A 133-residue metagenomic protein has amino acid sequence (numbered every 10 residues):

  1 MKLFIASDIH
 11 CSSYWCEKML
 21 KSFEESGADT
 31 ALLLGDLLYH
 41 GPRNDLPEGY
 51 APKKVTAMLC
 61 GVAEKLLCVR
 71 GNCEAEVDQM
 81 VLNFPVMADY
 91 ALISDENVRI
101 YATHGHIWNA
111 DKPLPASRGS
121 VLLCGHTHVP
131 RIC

Functional and structural regions predicted by a protein language model:
K2-D95: Core catalytic region of metal-dependent phosphoesterases/phosphodiesterases, especially metallo-beta-lactamase-like
H40-R43, E76-Q79, Y101, A110-K112 (+1 more regions): Short acidic/glycine-rich loop or secondary-structure boundary segments that cap or lie
R99, H106-C133: Conserved beta-sheet core of the metallophosphoesterase superfamily
